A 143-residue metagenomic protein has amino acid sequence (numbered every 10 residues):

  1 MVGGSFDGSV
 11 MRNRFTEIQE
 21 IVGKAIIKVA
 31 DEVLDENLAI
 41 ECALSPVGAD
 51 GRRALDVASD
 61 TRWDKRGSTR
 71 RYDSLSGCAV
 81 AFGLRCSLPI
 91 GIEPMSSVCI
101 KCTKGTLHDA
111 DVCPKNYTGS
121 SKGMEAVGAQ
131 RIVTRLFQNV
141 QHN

Functional and structural regions predicted by a protein language model:
M1: Conserved phosphate-binding loops in N-terminal lobes of ATP-dependent enzymes of the actin/Hsp70/sugar-kinase
G4-H142: RNase H-like nuclease fold core
